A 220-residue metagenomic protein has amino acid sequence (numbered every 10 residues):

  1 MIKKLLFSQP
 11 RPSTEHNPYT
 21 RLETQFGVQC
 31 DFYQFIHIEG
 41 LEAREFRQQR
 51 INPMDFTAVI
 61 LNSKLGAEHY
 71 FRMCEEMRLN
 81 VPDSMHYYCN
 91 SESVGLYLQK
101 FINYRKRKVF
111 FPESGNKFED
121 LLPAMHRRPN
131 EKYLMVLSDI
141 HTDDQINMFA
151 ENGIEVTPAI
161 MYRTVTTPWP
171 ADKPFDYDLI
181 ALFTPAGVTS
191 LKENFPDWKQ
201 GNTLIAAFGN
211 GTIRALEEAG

Functional and structural regions predicted by a protein language model:
M1-G220: Conserved beta-alpha
